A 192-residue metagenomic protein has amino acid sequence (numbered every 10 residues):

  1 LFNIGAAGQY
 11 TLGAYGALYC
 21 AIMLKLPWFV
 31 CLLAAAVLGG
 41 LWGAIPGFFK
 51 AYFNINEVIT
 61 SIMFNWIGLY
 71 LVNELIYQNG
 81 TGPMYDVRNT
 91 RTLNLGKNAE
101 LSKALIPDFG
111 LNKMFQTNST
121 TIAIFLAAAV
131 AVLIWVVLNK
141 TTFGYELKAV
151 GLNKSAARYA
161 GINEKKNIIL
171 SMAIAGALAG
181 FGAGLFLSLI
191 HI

Functional and structural regions predicted by a protein language model:
L1-M23, G40-A44, F48-I55: Single transmembrane alpha-helix segments in multi-pass membrane proteins
G8-L12, F29-A34, I59, I124-F125 (+2 more regions): Hydrophobic alpha-helical transmembrane segments
A14-L18, G39, N65-L69, A131 (+2 more regions): Residue-level recognition of pore/gate-forming positions within transmembrane alpha-helices of multi-pass
A17-I22, G47, N73, A131-L138 (+1 more regions): Structural signal for membrane-spanning alpha-helices in multi-pass inner-membrane proteins, emphasizing helix cores
L33, V37-I45, L71, F125-L133 (+1 more regions): Generic alpha-helical transmembrane segments of integral inner-membrane proteins, especially permease/transport modules
S61, N65-K140: Transmembrane helix-bundle core of multi-pass membrane transporters and related energy-transducing complexes
P107-D108, K113-S188: Helix-loop-helix "hairpin" substructures at the membrane interface of multi-pass membrane proteins
I190-I192: Conserved small/polar residues in nucleotide/adenosyl-binding loops
